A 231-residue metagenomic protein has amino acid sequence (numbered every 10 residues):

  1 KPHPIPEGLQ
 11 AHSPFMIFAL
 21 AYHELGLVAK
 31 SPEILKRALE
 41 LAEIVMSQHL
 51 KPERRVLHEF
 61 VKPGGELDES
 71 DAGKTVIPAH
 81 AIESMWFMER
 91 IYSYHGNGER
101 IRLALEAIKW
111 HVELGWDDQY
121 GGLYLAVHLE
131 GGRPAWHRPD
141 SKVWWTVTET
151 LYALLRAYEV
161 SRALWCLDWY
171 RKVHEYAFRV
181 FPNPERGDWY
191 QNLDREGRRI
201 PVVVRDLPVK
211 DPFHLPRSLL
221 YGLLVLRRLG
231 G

Functional and structural regions predicted by a protein language model:
K1-G231: Glycan-recognition and catalytic cores of secretory/periplasmic carbohydrate-active enzymes
